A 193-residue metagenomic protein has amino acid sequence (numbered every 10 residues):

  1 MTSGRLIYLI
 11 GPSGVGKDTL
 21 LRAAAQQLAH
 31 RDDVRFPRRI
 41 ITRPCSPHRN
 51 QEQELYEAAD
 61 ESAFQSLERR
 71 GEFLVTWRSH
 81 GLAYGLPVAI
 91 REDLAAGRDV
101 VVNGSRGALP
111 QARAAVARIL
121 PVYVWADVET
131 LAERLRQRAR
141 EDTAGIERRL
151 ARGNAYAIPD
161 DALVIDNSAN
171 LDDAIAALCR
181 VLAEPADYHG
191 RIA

Functional and structural regions predicted by a protein language model:
P12: P-loop (Walker A) phosphate-binding loop of NTP-binding proteins
V15: ATP-binding Walker
D18: Walker A/P-loop
H30-C45: Short beta-strand-centered segment that lines the nucleotide-binding/catalytic pocket of NTP-utilizing
I41-V100, R106: ATP-dependent small-molecule kinase phosphotransfer cores that center on conserved nucleotide phosphate-binding segments
V100-S105, A115-R138: Conserved phosphate-donor/acceptor-positioning beta-strand/loop module used by diverse small-molecule
Q137-A193: Small-molecule kinase domains that catalyze NTP-dependent phosphoryl transfer to phosphate-bearing small molecules
